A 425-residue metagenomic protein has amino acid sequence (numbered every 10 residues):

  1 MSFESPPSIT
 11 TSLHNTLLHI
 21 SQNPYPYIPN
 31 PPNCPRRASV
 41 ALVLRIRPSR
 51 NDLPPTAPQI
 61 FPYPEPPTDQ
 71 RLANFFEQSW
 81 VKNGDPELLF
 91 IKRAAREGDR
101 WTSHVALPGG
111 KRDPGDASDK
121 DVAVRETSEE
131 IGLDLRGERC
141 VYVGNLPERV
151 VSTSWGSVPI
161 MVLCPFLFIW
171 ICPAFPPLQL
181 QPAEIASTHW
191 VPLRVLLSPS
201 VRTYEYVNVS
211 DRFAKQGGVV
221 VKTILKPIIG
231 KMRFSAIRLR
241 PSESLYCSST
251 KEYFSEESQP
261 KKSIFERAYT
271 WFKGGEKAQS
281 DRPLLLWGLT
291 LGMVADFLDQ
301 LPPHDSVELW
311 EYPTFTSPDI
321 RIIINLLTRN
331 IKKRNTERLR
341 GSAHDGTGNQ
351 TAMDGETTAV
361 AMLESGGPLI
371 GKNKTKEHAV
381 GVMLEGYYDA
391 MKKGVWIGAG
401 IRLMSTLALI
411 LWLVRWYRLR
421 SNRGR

Functional and structural regions predicted by a protein language model:
M1-R125, E129, L133-L163, L167-P177 (+2 more regions): N-terminal leader/linker segments that precede catalytic domains of diphosphate-processing enzymes
L180-N208, S280: NUDIX/MutT-family hydrolases
